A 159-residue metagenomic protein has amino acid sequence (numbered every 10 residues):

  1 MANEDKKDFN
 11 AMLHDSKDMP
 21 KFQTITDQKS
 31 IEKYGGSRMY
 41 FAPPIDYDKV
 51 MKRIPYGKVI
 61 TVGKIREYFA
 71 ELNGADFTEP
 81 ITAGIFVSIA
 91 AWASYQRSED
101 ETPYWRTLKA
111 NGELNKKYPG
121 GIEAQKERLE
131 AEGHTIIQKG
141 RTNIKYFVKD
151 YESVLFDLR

Functional and structural regions predicted by a protein language model:
A2-R159: Nucleic acid-binding interface residues in structured DNA/RNA-binding domains, emphasizing the DNA-engaging scaffolds
